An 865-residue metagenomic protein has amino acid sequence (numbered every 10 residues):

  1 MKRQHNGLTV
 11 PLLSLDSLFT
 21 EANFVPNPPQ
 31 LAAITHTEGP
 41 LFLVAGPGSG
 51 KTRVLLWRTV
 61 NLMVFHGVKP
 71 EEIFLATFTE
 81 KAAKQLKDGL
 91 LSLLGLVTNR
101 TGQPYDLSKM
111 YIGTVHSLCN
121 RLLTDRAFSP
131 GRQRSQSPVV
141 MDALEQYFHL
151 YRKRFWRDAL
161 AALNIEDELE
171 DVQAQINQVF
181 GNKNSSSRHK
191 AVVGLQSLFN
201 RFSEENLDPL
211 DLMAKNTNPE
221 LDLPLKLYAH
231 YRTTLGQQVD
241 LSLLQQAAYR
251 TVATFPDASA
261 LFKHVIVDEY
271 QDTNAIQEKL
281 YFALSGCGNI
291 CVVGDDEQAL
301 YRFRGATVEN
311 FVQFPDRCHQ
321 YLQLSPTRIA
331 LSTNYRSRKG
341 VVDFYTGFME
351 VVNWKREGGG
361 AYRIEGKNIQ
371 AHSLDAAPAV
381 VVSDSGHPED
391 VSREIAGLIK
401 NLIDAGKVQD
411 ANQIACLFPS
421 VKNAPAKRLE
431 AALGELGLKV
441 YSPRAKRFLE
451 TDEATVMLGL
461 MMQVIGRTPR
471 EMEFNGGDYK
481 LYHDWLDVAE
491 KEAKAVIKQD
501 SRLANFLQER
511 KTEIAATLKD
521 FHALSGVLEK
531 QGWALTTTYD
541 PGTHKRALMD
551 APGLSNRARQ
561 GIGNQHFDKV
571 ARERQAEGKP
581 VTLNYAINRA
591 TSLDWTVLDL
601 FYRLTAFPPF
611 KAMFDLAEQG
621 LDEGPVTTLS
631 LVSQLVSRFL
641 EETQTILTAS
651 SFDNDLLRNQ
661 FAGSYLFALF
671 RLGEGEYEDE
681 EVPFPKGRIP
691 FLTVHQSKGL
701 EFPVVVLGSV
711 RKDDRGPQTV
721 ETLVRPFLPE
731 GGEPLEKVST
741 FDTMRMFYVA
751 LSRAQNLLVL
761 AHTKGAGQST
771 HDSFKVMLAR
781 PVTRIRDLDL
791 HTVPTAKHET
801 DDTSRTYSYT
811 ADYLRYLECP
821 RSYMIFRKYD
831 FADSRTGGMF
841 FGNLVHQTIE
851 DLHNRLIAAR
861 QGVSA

Functional and structural regions predicted by a protein language model:
M1-R132, P256, L261, T346 (+4 more regions): P-loop NTPase Walker
K2-V10, D16-L18, N61, A275-V381: Conserved RecA-like helicase ATPase core segment that couples NTP binding/hydrolysis to strand translocation
S14-V44, V54, F74, Y111 (+6 more regions): Conserved helicase NTPase motor core
T52-L55, Y321-T327, S332-L438, G466-T468 (+4 more regions): Helicase P-loop NTPase motor core
P70-E72, T77-N184, E309-P315, Y823-Q847 (+1 more regions): Conserved P-loop NTPase-based nucleic-acid remodeling module centered on helicase motor cores
M110-R121, V265-E269, V293, G620 (+5 more regions): Conserved helicase core region in the C-terminal RecA-like lobe
T217-Y231, K407, F506-Q696, K712 (+2 more regions): Accessory C-terminal helicase-associated subdomains
K494-K519, G526, K686, P729-R784: C-terminal accessory regions
